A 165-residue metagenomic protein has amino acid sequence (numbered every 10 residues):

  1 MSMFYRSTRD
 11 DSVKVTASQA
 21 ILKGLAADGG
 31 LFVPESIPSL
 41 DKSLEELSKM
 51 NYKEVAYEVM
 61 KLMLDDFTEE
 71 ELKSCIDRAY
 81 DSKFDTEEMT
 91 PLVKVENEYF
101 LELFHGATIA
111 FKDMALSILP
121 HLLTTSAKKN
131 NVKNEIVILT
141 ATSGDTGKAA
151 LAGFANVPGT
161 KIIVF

Functional and structural regions predicted by a protein language model:
M1-F165: PLP-dependent amino-acid enzyme catalytic core
